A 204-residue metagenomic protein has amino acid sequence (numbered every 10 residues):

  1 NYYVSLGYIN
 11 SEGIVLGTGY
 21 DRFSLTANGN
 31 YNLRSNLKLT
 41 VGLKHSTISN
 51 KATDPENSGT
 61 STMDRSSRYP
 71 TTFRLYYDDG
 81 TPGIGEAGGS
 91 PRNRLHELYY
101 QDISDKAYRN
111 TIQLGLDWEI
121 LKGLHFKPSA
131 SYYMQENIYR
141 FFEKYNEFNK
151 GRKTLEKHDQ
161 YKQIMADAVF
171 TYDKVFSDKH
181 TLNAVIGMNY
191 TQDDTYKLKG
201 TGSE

Functional and structural regions predicted by a protein language model:
N1, G13-T18, S24, N28-T111 (+1 more regions): Surface-exposed loop/interface segments of Gram-negative outer-membrane beta-barrel transport/assembly proteins
I9-S11: Ligand-site clamp/hinge motif
D117-K122: Long hydrophobic segments that form regular secondary structure
